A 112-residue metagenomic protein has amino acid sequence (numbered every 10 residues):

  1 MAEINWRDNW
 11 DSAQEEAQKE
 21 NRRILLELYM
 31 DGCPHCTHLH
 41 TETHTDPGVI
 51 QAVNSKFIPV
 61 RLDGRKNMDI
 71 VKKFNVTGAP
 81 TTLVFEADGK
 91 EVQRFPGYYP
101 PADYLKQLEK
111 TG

Functional and structural regions predicted by a protein language model:
E3-W10, V60-D63: Short acidic-hydrophobic, aromatic-tinged amphipathic segments that line or gate anion-handling sites
W6-R23: A short beta-strand-turn-helix
W10, H35-A52: Typically the conserved alpha-helix immediately C-terminal to a functionally engaged Cys/Sec in thioredoxin-like
E20-C33: Short active-site neighborhood of thiol/selenol oxidoreductases, capturing the structured segment around
L25-L26, P59, T82: Hydrophobic beta-strand anchors of alpha/beta hydrolase catalytic cores
H44, T77-G112: Non-catalytic, surface beta->alpha helical segment in thiol-disulfide oxidoreductase systems
G64-I70: Structural microenvironment flanking redox-active thiols in thiol-disulfide oxidoreductases
K72-F74: Short amphipathic alpha-helix with an adjacent loop that forms part of the alpha/beta core around
